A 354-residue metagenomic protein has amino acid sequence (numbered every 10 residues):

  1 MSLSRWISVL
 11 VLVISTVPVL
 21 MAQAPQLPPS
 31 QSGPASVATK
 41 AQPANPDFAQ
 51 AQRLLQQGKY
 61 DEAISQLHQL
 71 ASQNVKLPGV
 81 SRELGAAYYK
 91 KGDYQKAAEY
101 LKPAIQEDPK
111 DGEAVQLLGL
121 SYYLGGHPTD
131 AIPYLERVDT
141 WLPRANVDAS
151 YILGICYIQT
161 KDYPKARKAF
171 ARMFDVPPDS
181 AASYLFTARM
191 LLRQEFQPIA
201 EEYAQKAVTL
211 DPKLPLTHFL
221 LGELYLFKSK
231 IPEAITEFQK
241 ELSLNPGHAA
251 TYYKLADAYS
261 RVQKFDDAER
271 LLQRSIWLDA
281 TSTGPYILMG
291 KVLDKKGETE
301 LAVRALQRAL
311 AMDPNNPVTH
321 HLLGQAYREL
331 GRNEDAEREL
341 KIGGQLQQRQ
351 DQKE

Functional and structural regions predicted by a protein language model:
L27-A35, V318-E354: Terminal, low-structured helical/coil segments at or just beyond the last alpha-helical repeat
P43-K76, A86, K90, I155 (+2 more regions): Alpha-helical segment of the N-proximal tetratricopeptide repeat
A44, P78-G79, G112-E113, A145-D148 (+6 more regions): Helix-start (N-cap) detector for alpha-helical repeat units in TPR-like alpha-solenoids, especially tetratricopeptide
Q57-S65, K90-P103, G125-R137, T160-R172 (+6 more regions): Structural signature of tandem alpha-helical TPR/SEL1-like repeats, specifically the intra-repeat loop/turn
Q73, E107, T140-L142, D175-V176 (+5 more regions): Structural marker of alpha-solenoid helical repeat scaffolds
E83, L117, Y151-I152, F186 (+4 more regions): Canonical tetratricopeptide repeat
